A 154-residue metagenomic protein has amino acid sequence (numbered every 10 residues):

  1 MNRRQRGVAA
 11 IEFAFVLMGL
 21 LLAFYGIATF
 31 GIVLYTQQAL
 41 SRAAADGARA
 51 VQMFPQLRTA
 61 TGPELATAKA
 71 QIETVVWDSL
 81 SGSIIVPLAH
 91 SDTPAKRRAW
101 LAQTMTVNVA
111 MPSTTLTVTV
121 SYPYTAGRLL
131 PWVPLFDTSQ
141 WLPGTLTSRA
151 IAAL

Functional and structural regions predicted by a protein language model:
M1-W77: Alpha-helical assembly-interface signal, strongest on the long, hydrophobic N-terminal helix that forms
D46-L154: Short, conserved structural patches
